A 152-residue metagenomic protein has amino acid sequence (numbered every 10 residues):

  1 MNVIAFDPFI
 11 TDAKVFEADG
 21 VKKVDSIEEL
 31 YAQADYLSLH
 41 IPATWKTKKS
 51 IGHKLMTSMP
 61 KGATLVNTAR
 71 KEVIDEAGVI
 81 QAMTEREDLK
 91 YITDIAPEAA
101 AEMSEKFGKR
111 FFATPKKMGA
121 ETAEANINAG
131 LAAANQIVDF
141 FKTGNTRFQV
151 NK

Functional and structural regions predicted by a protein language model:
M1-N2: Residues at the starts of beta-strands that form the adenosine-phosphate
A5: Conserved SAM-binding motif I beta-strand of class I
P8-E105: Rossmann-like adenosine-cofactor binding region
Q81, K90, P97-K152: C-terminal helix-to-coil terminal segments
